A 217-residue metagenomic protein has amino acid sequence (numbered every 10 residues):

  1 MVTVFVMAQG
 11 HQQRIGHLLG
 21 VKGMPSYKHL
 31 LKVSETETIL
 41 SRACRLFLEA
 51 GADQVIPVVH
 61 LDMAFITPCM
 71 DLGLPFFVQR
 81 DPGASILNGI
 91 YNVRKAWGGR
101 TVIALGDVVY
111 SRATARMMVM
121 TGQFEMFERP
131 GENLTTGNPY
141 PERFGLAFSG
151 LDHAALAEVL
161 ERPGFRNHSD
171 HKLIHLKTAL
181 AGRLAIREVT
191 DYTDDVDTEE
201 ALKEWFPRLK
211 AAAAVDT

Functional and structural regions predicted by a protein language model:
M1, C69-M70, T178-E188, D194-T217: Left-handed beta-helix
M1-S26, L30: N-terminal nucleotide-binding beta1-loop-alpha1 segment
H29-K32, T38-R42, G89: Conserved alpha-helical elements of sugar-nucleotide-dependent glycosyltransferases
T36-D53: A short, N-terminal amphipathic alpha-helix
D53-Q54, G99: Short acidic/polar active-site loop segments enriched in Thr and Asp
V55-H60: Short internal beta-strands
A64-V102, V109-R112: Short phosphate-binding loop-to-helix
V109-D195: Conserved core of the sugar-phosphate nucleotidyltransferase
